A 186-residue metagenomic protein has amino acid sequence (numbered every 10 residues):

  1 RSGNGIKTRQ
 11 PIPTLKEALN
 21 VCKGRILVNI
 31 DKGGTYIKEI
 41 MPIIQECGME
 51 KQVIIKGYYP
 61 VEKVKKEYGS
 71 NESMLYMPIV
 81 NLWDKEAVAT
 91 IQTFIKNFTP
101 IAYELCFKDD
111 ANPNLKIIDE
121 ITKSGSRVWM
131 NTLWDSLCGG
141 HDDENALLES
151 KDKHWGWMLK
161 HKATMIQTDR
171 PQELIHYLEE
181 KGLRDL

Functional and structural regions predicted by a protein language model:
R1-D84, F98, L105-K108, S124: Metal-dependent phosphodiesterase/phospholipase catalytic core, i.e., the His/Asp/Glu-rich active-site region
G5-R9, K85-L186: C-terminal active-site rim and adjoining tail of enzyme catalytic domains
